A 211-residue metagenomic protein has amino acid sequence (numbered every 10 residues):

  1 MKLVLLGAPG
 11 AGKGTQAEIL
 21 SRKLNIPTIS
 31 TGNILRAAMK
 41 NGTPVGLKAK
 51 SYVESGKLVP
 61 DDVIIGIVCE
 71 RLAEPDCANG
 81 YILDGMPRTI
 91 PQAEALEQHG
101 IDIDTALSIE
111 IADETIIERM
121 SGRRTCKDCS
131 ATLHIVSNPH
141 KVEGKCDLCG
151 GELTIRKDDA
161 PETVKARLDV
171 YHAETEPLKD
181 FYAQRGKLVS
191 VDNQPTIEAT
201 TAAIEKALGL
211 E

Functional and structural regions predicted by a protein language model:
M1-E211: Glycine-rich phosphate-binding loop of ATP-dependent small-molecule kinases
